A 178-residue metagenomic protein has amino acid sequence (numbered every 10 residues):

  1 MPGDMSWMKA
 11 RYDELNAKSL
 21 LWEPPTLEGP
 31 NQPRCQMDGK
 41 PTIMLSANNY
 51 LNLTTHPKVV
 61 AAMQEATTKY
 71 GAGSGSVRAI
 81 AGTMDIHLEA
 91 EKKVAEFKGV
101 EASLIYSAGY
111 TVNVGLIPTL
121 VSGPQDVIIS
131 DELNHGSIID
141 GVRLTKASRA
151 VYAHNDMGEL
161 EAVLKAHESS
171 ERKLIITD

Functional and structural regions predicted by a protein language model:
D4-A10, N16-Y70: N-terminal "arm"/small-domain region of PLP-dependent enzymes with the aminotransferase-like
P41, Q125-D126, K173: The start of beta-strands in P-loop NTPase/AAA+ ATPase cores
M44-A47, A72-V77, K173-T177: Short beta-strands and strand-loop turn motifs
A61, E65-G109: Conserved N-terminal alpha-helix of the aminotransferase class I/II PLP-enzyme fold
A108, I129-T145: Substrate-binding/gating loop at the entrance of the active-site cleft, primarily in PLP-dependent aminotransferase-like
L116-G136: Conserved PLP-anchoring active-site segment centered on the Schiff-base-forming lysine
A150-D178: Active-site phosphate-binding strand-loop segment of PLP-dependent enzymes
